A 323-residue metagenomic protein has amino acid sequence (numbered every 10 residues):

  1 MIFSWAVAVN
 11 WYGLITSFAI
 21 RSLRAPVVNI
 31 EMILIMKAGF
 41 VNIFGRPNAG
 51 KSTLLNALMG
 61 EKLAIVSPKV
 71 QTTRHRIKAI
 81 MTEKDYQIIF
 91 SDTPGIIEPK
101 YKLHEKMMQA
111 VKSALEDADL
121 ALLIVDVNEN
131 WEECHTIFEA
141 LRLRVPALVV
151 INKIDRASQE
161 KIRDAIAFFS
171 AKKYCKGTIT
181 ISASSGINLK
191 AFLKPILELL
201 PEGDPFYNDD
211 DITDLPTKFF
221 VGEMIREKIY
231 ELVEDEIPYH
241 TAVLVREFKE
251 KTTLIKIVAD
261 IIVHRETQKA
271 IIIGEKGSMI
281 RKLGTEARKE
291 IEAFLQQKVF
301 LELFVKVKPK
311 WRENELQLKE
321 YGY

Functional and structural regions predicted by a protein language model:
N10-Y12: Hydrophobic alpha-helical signal/anchor motif
R21-R24: Intrinsically disordered, low-complexity proline-rich regions
M36-Y101, E105, Q109: Conserved G1/Walker A P-loop phosphate-binding module
T93, V125-N128, V149-K161, I179-I187 (+4 more regions): G-domain G4 guanine-recognition motif of GTPases
Q109-K176: Conserved C-terminal guanine-recognition region of P-loop GTPase G domains, centered on the G4
D155-T213: Canonical P-loop GTPase G-domain recognition
T217-Y323: P-loop NTP-binding site
